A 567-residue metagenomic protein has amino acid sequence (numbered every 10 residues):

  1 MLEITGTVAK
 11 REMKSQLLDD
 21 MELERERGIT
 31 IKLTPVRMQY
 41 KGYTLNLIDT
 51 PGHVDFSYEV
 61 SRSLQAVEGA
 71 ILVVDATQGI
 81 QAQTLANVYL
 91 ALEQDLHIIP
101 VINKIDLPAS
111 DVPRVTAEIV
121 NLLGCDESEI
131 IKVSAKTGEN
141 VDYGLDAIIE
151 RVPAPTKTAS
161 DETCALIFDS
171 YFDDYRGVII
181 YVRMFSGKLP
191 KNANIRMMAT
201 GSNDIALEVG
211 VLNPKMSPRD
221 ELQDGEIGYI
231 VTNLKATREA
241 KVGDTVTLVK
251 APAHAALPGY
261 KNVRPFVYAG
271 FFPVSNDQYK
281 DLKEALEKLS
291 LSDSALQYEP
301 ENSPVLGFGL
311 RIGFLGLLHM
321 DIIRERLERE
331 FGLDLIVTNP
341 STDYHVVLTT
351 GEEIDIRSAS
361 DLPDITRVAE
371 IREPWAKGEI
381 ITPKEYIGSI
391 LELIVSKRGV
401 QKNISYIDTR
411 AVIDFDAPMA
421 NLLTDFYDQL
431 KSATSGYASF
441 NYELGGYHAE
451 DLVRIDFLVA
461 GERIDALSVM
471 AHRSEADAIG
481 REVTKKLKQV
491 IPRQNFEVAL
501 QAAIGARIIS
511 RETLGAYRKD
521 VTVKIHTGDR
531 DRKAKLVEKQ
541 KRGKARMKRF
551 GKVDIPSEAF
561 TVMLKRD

Functional and structural regions predicted by a protein language model:
M1-D567: Structural and coupling elements of P-loop NTPases
